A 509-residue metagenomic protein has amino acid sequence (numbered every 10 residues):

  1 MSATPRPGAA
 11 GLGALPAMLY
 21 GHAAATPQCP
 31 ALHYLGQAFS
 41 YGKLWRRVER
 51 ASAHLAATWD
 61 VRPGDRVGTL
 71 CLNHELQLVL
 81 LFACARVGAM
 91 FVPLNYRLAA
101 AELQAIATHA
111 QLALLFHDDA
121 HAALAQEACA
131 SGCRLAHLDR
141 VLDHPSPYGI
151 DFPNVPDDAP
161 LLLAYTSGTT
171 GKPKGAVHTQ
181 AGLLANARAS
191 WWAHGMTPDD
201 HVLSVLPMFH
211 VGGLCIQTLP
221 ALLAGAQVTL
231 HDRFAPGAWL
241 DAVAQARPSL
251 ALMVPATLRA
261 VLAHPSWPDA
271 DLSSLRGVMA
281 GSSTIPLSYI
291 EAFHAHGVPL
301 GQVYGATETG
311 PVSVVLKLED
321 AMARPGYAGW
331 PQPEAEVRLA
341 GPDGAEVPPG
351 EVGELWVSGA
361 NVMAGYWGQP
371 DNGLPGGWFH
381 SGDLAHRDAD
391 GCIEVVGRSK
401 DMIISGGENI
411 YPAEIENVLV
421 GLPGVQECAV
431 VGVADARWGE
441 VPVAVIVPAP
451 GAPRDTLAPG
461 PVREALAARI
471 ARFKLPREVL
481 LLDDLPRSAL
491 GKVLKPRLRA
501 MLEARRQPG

Functional and structural regions predicted by a protein language model:
A10-L12, Q28, Y148-Y165, K172 (+2 more regions): Conserved pre-ATP/AMP-binding loop-to-beta segment of ANL
G11, Q28-V61, D65-H74, L78-F82 (+2 more regions): Conserved AMP-binding/adenylate-forming core of the ANL superfamily
S40-G42, L161-R188: Conserved AMP-binding A3 loop
L98, L115-H117, G359, A364-G365 (+4 more regions): AMP-binding/adenylate-forming catalytic core of the ANL superfamily
L184-H201, F209-L250, A260, H264: Conserved AMP-binding/adenylation subdomain of ANL enzymes
P248-M253, L262-A323, E336, D343: Gly/Ser/Thr-rich phosphate-binding loop
R324, E336-V357, A389-D390, A452-P459 (+1 more regions): Conserved beta-loop-beta connector loops within the AMP-binding
W330-E334, P342-G376, E408-I410: Conserved ATP/PPi-binding loop(s) of AMP-dependent carboxylate-activating enzymes
